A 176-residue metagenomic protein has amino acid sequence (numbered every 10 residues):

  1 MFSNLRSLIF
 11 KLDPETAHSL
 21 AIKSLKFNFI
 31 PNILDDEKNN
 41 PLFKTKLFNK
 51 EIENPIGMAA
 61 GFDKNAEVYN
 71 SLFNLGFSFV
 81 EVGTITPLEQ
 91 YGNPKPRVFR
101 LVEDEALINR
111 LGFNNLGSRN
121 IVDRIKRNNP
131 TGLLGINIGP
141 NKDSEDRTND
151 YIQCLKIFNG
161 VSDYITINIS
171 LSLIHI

Functional and structural regions predicted by a protein language model:
F2-T45, N109-N114: An N-cap/entry alpha-helix motif that binds or orients negatively charged groups
F29-E67: Active-site-flanking structural segment that lines cofactor/substrate pockets
N54-K64, I138-D150: Active-site mouth loops of central-metabolism enzymes
I56-A60, V80-V82, L134-I138, I165-N168: Hydrophobic faces of well-ordered beta-strands that scaffold small-molecule active sites in alpha/beta enzyme cores
V68, L72-T86: Active-site cofactor/substrate anionic-group-binding motifs, chiefly glycine- and Lys/Arg-rich phosphate-binding loops
E81-N93, S162-S170: Non-cysteine beta-strand/loop elements that form the S-adenosyl-L-methionine
G83, Q90-P130: A gly/proline- and charged-residue-enriched helix-loop-helix capping module
I174-I176: Conserved small/polar residues in nucleotide/adenosyl-binding loops
